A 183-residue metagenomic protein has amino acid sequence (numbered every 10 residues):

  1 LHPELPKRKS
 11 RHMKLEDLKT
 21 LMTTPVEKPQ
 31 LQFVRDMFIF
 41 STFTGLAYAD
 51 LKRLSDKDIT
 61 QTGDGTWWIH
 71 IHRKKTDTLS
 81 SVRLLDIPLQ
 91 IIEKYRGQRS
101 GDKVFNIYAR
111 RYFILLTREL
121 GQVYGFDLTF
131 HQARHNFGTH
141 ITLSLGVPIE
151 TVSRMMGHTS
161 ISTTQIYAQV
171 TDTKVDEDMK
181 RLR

Functional and structural regions predicted by a protein language model:
L1-Y48, K52, L145: Basic, Lys/Arg- and aromatic-enriched nucleic-acid-binding interface segment
H2-K7, D17-T20, T44, R53-I91: Conserved tyrosine-mediated DNA breakage-rejoining catalytic core shared by Y-recombinases
H12, R73-D77, L89, R110 (+1 more regions): Catalytic-site neighborhood detector that most strongly recognizes the C-terminal catalytic loop/helix of tyrosine
K19-T20, G45, A49-R53, V82 (+6 more regions): Feature representing long, continuous alpha-helical segments
P25, S55, G63, R96 (+2 more regions): Short, flexible helix/strand-to-coil boundary loops that buttress conserved ligand/catalytic motifs in alpha/beta
V26-L31, T44, R96-I107, I114-R154: Short, basic (Lys/Arg/His-rich) helix/loop patches that form interaction surfaces in the mid-to-C-terminal regions
V34, G65, T78, R99 (+1 more regions): Exposed loop/turn and edge beta-strand positions of beta-sandwich/beta-sheet ligand-binding modules
D58-D64, D127, V147-I166, E177: Short, polar N-cap/turn motifs at the start of nucleic acid-interacting alpha helices
